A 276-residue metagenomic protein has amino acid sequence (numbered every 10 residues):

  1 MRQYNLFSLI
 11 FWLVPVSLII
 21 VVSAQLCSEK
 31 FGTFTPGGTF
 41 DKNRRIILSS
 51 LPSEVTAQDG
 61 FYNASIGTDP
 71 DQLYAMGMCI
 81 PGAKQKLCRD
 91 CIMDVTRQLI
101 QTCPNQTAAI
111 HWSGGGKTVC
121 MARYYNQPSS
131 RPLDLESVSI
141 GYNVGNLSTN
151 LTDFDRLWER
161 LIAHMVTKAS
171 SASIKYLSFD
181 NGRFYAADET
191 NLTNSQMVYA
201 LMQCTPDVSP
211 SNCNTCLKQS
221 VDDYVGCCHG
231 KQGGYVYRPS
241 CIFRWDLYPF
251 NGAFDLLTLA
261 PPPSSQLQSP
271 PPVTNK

Functional and structural regions predicted by a protein language model:
R2-K276: Extracellular secretory-pathway ectodomains and N-terminal mature segments of eukaryotic proteins
